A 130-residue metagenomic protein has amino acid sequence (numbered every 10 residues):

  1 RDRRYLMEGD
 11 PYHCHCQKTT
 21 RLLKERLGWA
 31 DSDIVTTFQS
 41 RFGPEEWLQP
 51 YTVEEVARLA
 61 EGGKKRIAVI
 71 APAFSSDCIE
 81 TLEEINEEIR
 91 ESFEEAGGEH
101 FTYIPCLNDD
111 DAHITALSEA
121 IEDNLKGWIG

Functional and structural regions predicted by a protein language model:
R1-G130: Extended amphipathic ligand-handling, pore-lining, and cofactor/metal-binding catalytic surfaces
